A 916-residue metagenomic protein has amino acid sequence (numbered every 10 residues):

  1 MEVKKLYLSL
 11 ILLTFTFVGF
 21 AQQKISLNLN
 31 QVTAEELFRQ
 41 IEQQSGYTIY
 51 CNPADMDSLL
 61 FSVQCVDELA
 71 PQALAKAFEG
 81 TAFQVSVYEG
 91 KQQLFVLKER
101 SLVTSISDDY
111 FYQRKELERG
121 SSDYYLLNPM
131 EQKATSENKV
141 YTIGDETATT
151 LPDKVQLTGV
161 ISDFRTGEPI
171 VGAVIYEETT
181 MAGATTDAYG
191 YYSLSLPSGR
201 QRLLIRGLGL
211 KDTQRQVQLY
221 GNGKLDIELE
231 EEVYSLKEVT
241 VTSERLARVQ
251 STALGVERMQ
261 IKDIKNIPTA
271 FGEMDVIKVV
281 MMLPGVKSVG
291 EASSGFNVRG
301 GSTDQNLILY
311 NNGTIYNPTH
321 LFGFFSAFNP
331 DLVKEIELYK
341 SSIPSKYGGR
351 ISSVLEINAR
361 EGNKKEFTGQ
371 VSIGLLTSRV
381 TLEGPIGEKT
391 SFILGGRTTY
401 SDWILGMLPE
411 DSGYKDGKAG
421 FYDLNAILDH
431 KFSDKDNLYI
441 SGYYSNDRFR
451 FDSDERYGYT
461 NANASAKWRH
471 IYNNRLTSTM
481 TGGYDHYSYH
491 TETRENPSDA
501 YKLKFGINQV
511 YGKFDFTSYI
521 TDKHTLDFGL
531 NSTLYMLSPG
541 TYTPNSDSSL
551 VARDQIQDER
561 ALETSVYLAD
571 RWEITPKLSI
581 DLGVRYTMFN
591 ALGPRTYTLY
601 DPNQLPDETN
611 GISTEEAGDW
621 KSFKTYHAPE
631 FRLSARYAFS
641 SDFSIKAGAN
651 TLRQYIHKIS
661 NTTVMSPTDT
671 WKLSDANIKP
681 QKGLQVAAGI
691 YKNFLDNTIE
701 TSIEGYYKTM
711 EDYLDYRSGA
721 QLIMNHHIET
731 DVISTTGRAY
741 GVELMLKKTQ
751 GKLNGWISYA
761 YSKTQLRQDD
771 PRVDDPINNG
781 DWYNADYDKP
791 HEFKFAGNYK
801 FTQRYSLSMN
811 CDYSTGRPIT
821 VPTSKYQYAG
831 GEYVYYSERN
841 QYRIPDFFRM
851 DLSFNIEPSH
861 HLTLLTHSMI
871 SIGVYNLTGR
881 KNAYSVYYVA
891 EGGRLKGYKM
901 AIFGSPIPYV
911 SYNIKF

Functional and structural regions predicted by a protein language model:
A21-S26, T48-S62, T149, K154-Q156 (+4 more regions): N-terminal periplasmic "start-of-domain" segments of outer-membrane beta-barrel proteins
R119-A148, T185, G209-K211, G223 (+4 more regions): Periplasmic N-terminal accessory/gating domains of Gram-negative outer-membrane beta-barrel systems
V289, K346-Y347, G362-F367, I386-K389 (+9 more regions): Short loop/turn motifs that connect adjacent beta-strands in outer-membrane beta-barrel proteins
D429-N446, G458-N603, S702-Y707, K748-W756: Face-selective signature of the C-terminal outer-membrane beta-barrel domain
S488-H490, M536-D547, A552, N590-S613 (+5 more regions): Surface-exposed extracellular loop regions of Gram-negative outer-membrane beta-barrel proteins, predominantly
Q509-K513, Q555, E563, L673-K679 (+5 more regions): Outer membrane beta-barrel strand-and-loop segments of large Gram-negative receptors, especially TonB-dependent
Y706-T709, I728-T823: Gram-negative outer-membrane beta-barrel transporters
R804, Y813-G830, F847-D851, N855-F916: C-terminal beta-signal and adjacent terminal beta-strands/loops of Gram-negative outer-membrane beta-barrel proteins
